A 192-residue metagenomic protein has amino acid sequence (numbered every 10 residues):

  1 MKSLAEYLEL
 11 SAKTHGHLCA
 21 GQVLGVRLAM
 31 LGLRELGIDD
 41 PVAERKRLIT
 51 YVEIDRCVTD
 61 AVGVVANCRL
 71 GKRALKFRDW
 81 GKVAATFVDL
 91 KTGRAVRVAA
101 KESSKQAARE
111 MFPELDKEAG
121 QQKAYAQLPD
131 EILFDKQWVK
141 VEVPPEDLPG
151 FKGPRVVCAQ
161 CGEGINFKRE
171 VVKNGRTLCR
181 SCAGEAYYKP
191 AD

Functional and structural regions predicted by a protein language model:
M1-T14, C161: Short, hydrophobic/aliphatic alpha-helical segments
T14-G32: Conserved phosphate/anionic-ligand binding catalytic regions in large, soluble enzymes, centered on
R47-F87: A structural-propensity feature for long, helix-poor, extended segments
F134-E146, Q160-I165: Short Cys/His-rich Zn2+-coordinating modules
V143-R155, K168-K173: Short, flexible, mixed-charge glycine/proline-rich loop motifs that serve as phosphate/nucleic-acid-contacting
C158-G162, C179-C182: Short cysteine-rich clusters marking metal-coordination/redox-active sites
F167-K168, Y188-K189: Short, non-ligating residues that shape and space the ligands of small metal-coordination modules and catalytic
K173-E185: Cysteine-rich micro-motifs
